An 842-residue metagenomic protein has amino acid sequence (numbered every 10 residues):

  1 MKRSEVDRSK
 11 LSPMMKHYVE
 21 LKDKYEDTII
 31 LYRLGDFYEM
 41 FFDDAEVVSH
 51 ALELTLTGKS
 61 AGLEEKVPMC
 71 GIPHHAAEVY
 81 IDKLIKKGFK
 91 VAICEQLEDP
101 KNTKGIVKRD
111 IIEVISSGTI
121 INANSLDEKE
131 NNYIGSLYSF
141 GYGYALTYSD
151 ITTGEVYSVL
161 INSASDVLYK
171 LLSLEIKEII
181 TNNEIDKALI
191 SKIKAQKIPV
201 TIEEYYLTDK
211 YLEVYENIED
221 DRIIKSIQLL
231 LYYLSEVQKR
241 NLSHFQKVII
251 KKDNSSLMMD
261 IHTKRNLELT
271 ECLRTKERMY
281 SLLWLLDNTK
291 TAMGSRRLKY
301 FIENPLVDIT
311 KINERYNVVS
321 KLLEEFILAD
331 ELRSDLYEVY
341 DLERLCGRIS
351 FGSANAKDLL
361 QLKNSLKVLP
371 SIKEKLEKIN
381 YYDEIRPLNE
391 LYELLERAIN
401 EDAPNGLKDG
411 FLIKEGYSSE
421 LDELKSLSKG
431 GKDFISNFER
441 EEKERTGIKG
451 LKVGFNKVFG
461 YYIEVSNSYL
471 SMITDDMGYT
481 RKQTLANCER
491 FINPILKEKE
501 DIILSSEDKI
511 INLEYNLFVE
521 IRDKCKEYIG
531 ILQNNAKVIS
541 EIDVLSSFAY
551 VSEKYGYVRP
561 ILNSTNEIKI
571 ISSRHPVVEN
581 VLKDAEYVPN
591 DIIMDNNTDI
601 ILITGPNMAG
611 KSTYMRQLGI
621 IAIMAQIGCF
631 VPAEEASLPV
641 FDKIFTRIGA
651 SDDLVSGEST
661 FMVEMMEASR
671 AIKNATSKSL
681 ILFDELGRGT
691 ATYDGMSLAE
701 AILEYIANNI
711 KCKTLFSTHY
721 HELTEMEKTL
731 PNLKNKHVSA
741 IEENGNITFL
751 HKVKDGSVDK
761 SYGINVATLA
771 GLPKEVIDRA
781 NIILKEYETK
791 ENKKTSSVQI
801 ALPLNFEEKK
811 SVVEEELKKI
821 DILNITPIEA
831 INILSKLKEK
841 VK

Functional and structural regions predicted by a protein language model:
M1-K321, D330, S334-Y337, D341-S350 (+2 more regions): Charged catalytic and DNA/RNA-contacting regions of genome-maintenance and nucleic-acid-processing enzymes
T28-L31, F37, G88-A92, E178 (+6 more regions): Beta-sheet entry/capping signal
R33, S281-L285, R297-F301, V318 (+11 more regions): A general alpha-helix detector
F42-A45, D220, K290-T291, S295-F301 (+5 more regions): ATPase nucleotide-binding head domains, primarily ABC-like/P-loop NTPase cores
K59-C70, Y157, Y211-N217, E268-T270 (+10 more regions): Short hinge/gating elements
Y205-D209, M258, L273, N364-D433 (+4 more regions): Amphipathic heptad-repeat alpha-helical coiled-coil/stalk segments that mediate oligomerization, filament/stalk
F351, N355, S365-V368, E415-G416 (+2 more regions): Charged, surface-exposed helical/loop "interaction arms" that form contiguous linear patches used for dimerization
L485-D523: Extended, charged coiled-coil "arm/hinge" scaffolds of SMC/Rad50-like chromosome-maintenance ATPases and other large
